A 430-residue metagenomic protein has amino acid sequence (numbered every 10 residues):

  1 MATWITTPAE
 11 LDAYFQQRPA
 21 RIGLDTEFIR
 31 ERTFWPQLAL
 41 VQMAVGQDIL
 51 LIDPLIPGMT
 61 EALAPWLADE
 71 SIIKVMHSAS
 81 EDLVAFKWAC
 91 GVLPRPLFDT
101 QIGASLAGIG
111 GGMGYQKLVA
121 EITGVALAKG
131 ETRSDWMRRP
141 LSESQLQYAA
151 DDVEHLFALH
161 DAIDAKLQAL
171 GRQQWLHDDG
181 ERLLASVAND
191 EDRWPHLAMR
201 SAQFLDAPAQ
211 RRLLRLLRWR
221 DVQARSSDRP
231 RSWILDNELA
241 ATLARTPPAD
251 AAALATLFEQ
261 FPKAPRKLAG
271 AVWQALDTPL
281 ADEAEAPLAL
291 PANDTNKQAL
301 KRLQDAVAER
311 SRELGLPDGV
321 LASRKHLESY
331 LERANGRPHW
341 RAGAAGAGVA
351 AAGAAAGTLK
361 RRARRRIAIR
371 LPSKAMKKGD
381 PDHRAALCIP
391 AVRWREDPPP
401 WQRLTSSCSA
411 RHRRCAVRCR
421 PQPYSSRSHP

Functional and structural regions predicted by a protein language model:
M1-I22, T26: N-terminal accessory regions of nucleic-acid-interacting proteins
R32, A39-M43: Non-catalytic, usually N-terminal nucleic-acid engagement modules in DNA/RNA processing proteins
Q42, Q47-A62, W66-F157, D164 (+1 more regions): Active-site-proximal helix-loop-helix substrate-binding element of RNase H-like nuclease domains
E143, L159, I163-K360: Accessory DNA-binding and partner-docking regions appended to nucleic-acid-acting proteins, especially the terminal
K360-R393, D397: Positively charged N-terminal leader segments that act as targeting/secretion signals
R361, R395, Q402-R403, P423: Cationic, low-complexity basic patches in intrinsically disordered or flexible, solvent-exposed regions
C415, C419-H429: Short, intrinsically disordered C-terminal tails of secreted or membrane-associated proteins
